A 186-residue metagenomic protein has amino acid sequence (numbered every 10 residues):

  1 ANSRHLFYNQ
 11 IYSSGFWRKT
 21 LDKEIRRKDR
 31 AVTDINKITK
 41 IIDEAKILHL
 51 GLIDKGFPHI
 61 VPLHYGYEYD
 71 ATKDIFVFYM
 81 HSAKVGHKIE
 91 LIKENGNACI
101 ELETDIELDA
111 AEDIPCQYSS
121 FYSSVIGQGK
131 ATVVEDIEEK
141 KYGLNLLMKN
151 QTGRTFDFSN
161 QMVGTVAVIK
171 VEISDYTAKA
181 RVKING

Functional and structural regions predicted by a protein language model:
N2-H5: Extreme N-terminal basic, low-complexity initiation segments that serve as generic localization/processing leaders
Y8, Y12-D43: Extreme N-terminal tail/first-helix region
D22-R27, D105-G186: Charged, gly/pro-rich active-site loop segments
V32-D34, E44-H49, Q151-R154: Short Pro/Gly-enriched beta-strand edge/turn motifs at strand-loop
I41-I42, L91-I92, L147: A generic structural signal for nonpolar/aromatic side chains embedded in well-ordered alpha-helices
A45-K84: Short beta-strand segments
K46-L48, V61, D74-F76, E94-A98 (+2 more regions): A generic structural signal for short beta-strands and their flanking turns/coil linkers
S82, H87-D109: Helix-adjacent hinge/juxtasegments
